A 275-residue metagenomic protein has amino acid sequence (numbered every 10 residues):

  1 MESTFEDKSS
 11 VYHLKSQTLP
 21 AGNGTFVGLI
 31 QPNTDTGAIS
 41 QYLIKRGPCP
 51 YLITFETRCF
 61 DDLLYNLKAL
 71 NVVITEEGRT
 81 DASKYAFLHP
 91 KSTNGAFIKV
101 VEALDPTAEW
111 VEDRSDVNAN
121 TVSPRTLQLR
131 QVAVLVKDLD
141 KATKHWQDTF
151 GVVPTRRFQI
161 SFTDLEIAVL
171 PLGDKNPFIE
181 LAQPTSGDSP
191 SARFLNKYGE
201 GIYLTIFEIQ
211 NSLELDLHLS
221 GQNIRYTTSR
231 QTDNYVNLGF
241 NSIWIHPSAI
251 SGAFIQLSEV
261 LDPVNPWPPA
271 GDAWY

Functional and structural regions predicted by a protein language model:
M1-E2, D61-N71, D138-P154, L215-N223: Amphipathic alpha-helical segments
M1-I39: An N-terminus-focused feature that recognizes amino-terminal "leader" regions
S3-T4, T36-Q41, A108-V111, D116-V117 (+1 more regions): A short, acidic/glycine-rich surface segment
K15-T25, I39-L64, A86-L88, Q128-K137 (+3 more regions): Vicinal oxygen chelate
V27-G28, D61-R125, Q159, A168-L172 (+3 more regions): Vicinal oxygen chelate
P32, L139, Q159-I160, P184-S186: Histidine- and/or cysteine-centered catalytic micro-motif in compact active-site loops
N118-F178, I202: Surface-exposed interaction/gating patches
